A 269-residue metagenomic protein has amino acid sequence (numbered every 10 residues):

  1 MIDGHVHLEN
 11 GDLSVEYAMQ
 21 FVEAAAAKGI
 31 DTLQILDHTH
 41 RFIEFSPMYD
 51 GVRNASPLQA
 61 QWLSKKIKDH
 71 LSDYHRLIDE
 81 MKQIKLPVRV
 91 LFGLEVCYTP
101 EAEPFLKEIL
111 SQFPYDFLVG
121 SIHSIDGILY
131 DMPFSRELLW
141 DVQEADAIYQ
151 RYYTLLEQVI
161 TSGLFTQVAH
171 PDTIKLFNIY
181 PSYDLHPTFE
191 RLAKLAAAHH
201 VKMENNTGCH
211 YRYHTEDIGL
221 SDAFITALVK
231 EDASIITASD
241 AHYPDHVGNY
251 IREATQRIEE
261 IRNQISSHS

Functional and structural regions predicted by a protein language model:
M1-L13, M81-Q83, V88-G93, S111-L138 (+1 more regions): Mobile, glycine- and charge-enriched loop segments and immediately flanking short secondary-structure elements within
M1-P100, F105, F177, Y183 (+6 more regions): An N-terminally biased module of ancient metal coordination in phosphate/nucleic-acid-related enzymes
F21, I78, L192, F224 (+2 more regions): Aromatic/hydrophobic pocket-lining residues that form π-stacking "cages" and hydrophobic walls in ligand
V22, A26, S111, I160-T161 (+1 more regions): Non-catalytic positions within long, well-ordered alpha-helices that form the structural scaffold/packing of enzyme
G51-N54, L110, R136-E137, H186 (+2 more regions): Short, hinge-like loop/turn segments at secondary-structure boundaries
R76-E80, F105-E108, T154-V159, L192: Short, charged beta->alpha transition segments
V96, Y115, S121-E231: Domain-core and long-helix interface of multi-subunit machines
G208-R262: H/E-rich (His + Asp/Glu) clusters that bind or coordinate divalent metals
